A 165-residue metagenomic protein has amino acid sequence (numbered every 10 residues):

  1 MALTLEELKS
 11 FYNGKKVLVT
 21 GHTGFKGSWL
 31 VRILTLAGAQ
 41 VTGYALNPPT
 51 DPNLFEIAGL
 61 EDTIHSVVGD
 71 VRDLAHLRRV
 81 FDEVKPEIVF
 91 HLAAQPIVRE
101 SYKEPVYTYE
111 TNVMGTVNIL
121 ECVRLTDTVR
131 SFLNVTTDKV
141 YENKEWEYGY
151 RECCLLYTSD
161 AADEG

Functional and structural regions predicted by a protein language model:
M1-I88: N-terminal Rossmann/SDR dinucleotide-binding element
T20, H91, F132-N134: Structural signature of the Rossmann-like NAD(P)-dependent dehydrogenase/reductase core
G27, R99, E142-N143: Glycine/Thr-rich phosphate-binding loops of Rossmann-like dinucleotide-binding domains
N47, L92-V98, D138-V140, C153 (+1 more regions): Active-site pre-Tyr helix/loop in NAD(P)-dependent dehydrogenases
V71-T111: NAD(P)H-binding glycine-rich loop region in Rossmannoid oxidoreductase-like domains and their noncatalytic homologs
E110, M114-L156: Conserved Rossmann-fold NAD(P)-dependent oxidoreductase catalytic core, especially the SDR/UDP-sugar
Y157-G165: Single conserved hydrophobic/aromatic residue that forms the stacking wall/gate of nucleotide- or nucleobase-binding
